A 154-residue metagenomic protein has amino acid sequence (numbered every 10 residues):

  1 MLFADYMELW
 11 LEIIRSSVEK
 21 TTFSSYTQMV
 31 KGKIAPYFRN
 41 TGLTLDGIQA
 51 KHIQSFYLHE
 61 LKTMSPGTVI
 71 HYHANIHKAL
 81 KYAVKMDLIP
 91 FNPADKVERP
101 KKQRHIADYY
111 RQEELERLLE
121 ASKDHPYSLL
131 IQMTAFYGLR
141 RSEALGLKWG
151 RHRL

Functional and structural regions predicted by a protein language model:
M1-Y6, G42-L45, K148: Short, structural beta-strand-to-alpha-helix junction motif
A4, T21, K51, G67 (+3 more regions): Residues in well-ordered alpha-helical elements
Y6-M7, Q49-I53, R111, P126-Y127: N-terminal alpha-helical segment
L9, M29, H59, N75 (+3 more regions): Residues within well-ordered alpha-helical secondary structure of globular protein domains
L11-L88, R104: N-terminal core-binding DNA-recognition domain of tyrosine site-specific recombinases/integrases
I70, K85, I89-F91, D95-L147 (+1 more regions): Basic, Lys/Arg- and aromatic-enriched nucleic-acid-binding interface segment
